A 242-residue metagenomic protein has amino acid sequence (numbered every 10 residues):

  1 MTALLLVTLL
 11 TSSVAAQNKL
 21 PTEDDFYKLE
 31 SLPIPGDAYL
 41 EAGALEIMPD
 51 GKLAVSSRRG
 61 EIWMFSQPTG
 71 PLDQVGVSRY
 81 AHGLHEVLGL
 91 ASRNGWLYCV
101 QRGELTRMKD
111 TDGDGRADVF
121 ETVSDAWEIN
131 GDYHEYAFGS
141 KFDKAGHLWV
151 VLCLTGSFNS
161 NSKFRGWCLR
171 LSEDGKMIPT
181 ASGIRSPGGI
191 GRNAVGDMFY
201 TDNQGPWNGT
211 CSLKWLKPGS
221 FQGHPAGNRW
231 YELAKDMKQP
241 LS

Functional and structural regions predicted by a protein language model:
M1-S12: Bacterial N-terminal signal peptides
A16-S242: Beta-propeller domains with acidic blade repeats across secreted/periplasmic ectodomains and cytosolic WD/CNH propellers
